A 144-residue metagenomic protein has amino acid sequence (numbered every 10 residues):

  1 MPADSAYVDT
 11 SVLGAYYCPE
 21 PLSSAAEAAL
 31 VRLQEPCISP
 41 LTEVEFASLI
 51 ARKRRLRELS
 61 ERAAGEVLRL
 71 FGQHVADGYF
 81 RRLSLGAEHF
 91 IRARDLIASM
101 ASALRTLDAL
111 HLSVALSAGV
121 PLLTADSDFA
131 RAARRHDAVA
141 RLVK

Functional and structural regions predicted by a protein language model:
M1-S5, E88-I91, L112, L116-K144: Acidic, PIN/NYN-like endoribonuclease modules and their adjacent C-terminal/linker elements
M1-V44, L49, K53-R69, H136: Short, well-structured N-terminal submotif of metal-dependent ribonuclease cores
S11, E45, L110-S113, D128: Active-site phosphate/pyrophosphate-handling residues
Y17-S23, L83-G86, K144: Short, contiguous hydrophobic alpha-helices characteristic of membrane insertion segments
I38, S84, T106-A109, L123-T124: Short beta-strand scaffold positions
E43, E66-L68, G72-M100: Acidic catalytic patch
